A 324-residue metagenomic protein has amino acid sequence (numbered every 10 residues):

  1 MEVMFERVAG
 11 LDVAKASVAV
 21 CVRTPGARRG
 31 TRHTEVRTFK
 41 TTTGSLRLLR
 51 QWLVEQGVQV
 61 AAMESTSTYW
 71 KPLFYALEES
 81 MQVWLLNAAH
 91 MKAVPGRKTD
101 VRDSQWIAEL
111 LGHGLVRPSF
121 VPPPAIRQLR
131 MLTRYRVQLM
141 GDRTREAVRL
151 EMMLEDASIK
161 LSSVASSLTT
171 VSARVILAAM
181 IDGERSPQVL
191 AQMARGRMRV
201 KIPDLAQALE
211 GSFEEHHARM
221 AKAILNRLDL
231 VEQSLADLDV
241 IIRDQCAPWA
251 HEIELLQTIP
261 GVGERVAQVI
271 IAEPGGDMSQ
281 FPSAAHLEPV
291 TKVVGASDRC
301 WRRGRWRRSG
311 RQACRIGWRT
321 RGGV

Functional and structural regions predicted by a protein language model:
M1-V324: A detector of single, family-specific signature residues that are central to catalytic or substrate-handling motifs
